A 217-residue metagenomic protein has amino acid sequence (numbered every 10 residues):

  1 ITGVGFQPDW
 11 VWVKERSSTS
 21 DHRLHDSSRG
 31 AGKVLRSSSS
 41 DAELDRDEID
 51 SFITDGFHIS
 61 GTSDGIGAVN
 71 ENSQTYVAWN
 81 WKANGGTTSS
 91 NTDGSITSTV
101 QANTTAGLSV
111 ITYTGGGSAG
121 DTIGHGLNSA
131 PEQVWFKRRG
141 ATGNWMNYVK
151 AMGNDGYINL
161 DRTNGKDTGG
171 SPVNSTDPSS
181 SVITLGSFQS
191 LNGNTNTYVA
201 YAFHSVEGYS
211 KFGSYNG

Functional and structural regions predicted by a protein language model:
I1-G217: Surface-exposed molecular-recognition determinants
